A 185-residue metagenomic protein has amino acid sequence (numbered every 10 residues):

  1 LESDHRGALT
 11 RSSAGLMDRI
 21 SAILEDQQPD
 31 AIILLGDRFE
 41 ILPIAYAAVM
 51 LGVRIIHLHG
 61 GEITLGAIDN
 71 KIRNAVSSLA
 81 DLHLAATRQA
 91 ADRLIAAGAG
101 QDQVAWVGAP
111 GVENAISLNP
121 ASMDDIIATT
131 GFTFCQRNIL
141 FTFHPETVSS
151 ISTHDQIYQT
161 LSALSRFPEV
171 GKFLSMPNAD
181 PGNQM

Functional and structural regions predicted by a protein language model:
E2-Q101: Active-site and donor-binding regions of nucleotide-sugar-utilizing enzymes
S3-D4, L79-D155: A nucleotide-sugar donor-handling region in carbohydrate enzymes
L16-I20, I126, T160: Generic hydrophobic alpha-helical segments
R38-F39, P145-V148, N178-D180: Short glycine-rich anion-binding loops that position phosphate/pyrophosphate groups of nucleotides and phosphorylated
H57, W106, F141, K172-L174: Structural beta-sheet core signal
G60, A109, P177-A179: Cofactor-binding loop segments of dinucleotide-utilizing enzymes, especially the Rossmann-like FAD- and NAD(P)+-binding
D155-E169: Short hydrophobic signal-anchor/transmembrane segments that target glycosyltransferases and glycosylation machinery
P168-M185: Catalytic donor nucleotide-activated moiety binding site of glycosyltransferases and closely related
